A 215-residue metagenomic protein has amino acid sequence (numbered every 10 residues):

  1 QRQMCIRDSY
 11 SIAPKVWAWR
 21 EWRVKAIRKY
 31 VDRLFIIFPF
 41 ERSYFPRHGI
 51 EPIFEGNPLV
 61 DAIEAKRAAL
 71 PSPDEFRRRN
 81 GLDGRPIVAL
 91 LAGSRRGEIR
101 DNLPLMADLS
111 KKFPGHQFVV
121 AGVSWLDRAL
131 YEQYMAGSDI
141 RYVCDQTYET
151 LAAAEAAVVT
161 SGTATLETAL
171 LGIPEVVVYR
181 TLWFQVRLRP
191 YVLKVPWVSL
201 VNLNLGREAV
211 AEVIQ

Functional and structural regions predicted by a protein language model:
Q1-Q3, R7-Q215: Nucleotide-activated sugar donor-binding and catalytic core shared by glycosyltransferases and related lipid-linked
